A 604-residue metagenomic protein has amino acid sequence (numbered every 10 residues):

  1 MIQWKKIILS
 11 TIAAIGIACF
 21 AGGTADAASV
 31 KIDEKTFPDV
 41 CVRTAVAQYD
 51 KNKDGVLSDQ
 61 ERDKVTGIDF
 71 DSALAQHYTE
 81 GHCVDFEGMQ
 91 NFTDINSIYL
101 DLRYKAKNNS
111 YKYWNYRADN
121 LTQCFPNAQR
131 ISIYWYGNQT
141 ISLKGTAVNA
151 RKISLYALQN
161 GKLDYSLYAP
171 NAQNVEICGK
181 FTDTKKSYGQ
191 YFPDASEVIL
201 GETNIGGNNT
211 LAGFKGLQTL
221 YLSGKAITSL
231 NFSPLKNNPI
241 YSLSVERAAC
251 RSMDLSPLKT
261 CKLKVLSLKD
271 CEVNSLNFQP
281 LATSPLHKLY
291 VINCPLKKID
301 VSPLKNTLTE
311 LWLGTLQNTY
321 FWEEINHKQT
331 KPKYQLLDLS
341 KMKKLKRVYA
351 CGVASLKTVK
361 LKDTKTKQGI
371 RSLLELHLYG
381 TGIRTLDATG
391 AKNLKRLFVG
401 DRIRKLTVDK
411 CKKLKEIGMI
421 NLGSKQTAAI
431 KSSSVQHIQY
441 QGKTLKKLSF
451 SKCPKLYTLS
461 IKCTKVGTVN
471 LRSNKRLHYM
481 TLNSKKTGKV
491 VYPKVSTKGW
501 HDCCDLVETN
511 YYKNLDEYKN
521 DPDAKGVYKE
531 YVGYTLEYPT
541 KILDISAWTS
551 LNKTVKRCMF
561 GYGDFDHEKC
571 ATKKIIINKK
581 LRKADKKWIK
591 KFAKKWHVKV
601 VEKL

Functional and structural regions predicted by a protein language model:
I2, L9, G22-N204, N208-G213 (+9 more regions): N-terminal capping/linker segments that flank leucine-rich repeat
S10-C19: Bacterial N-terminal signal peptides
V65, I95, A128, N138 (+33 more regions): Conserved hydrophobic position(s) of the canonical leucine-rich repeat
I68-D71, I98-L100, I131-I133, R151-L155 (+23 more regions): Conserved hydrophobic beta-strand positions in leucine-rich repeat
T79-G81, R103-K105, Y136, L158 (+27 more regions): Conserved "Asn-ladder"/turn position within leucine-rich repeats
V84-D85, N108, Y116-N120, Q139-S142 (+21 more regions): Per-repeat structural element of leucine-rich repeats
C124, Y134, K144-T146, Y156 (+20 more regions): Tandem-repeat architecture and repeat-register "anchor" residues
T315-Q329, T366-K367, G499-W500, N510-Y511: Acidic/polar low-complexity surface segments
